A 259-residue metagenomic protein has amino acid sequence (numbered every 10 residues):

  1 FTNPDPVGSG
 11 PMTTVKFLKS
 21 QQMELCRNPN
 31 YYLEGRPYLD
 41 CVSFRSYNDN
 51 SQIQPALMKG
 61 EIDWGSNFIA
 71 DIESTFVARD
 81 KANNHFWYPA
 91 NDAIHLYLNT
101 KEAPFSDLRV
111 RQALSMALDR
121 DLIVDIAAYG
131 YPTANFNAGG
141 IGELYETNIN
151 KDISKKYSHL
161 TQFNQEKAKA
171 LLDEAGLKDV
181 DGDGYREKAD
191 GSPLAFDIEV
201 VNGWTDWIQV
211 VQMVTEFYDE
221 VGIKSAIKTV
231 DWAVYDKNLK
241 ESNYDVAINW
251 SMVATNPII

Functional and structural regions predicted by a protein language model:
F1-S9, T13, R36-L39, S43-F44 (+3 more regions): A short beta-strand/turn structural motif
F1-V7, C26-R27, Y32, S46 (+3 more regions): Structural secondary-structure boundary motif
T13, E24-R27, L33, H85 (+1 more regions): Append "and occasionally in soluble cytosolic enzymes with long acidic Gly/Pro-rich linkers
V15-C26, S43-E102, Q112-A113, D121-A134 (+1 more regions): Extracellular/periplasmic solute-recognition and catalytic clefts
N48-D49, N164, D231: Short loop/turn segments at beta->alpha junctions
P55, K59, E73-T75, Q209-E216 (+1 more regions): Alpha-helical segments with a strong preference for the paired helices of cellulosomal dockerin domains
I62-W64, I198, E216-I259: Periplasmic binding protein-like
